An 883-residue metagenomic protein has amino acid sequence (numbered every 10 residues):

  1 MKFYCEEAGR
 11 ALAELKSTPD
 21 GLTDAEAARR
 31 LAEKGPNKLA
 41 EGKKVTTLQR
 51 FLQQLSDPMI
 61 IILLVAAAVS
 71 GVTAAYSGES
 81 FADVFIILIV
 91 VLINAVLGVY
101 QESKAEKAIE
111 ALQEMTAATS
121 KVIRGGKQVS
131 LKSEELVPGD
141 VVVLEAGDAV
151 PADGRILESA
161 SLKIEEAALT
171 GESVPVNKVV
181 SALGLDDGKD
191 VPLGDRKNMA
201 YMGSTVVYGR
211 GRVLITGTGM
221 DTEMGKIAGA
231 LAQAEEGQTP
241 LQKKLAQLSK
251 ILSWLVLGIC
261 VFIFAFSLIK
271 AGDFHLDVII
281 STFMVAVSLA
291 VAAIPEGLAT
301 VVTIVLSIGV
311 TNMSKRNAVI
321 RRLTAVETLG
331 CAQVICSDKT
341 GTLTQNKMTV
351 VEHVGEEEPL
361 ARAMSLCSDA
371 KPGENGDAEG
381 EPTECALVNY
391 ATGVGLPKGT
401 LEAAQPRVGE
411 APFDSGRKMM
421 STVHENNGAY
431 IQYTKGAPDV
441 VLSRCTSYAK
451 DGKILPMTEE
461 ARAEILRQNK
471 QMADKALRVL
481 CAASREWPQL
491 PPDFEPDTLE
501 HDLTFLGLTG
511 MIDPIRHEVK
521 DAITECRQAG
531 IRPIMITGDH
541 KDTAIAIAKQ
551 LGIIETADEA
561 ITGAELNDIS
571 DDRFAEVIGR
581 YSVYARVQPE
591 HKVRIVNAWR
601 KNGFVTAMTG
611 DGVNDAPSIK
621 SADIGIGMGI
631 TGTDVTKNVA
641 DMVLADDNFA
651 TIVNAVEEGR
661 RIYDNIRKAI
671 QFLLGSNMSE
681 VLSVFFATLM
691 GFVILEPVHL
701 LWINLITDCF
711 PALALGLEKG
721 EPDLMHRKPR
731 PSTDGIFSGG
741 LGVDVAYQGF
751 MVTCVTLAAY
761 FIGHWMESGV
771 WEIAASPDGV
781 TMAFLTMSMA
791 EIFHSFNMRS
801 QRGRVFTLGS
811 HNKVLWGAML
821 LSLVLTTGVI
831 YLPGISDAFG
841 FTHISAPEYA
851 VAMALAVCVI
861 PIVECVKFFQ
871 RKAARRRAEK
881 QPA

Functional and structural regions predicted by a protein language model:
M1-P729, D734-F737, F750, H764-W765 (+3 more regions): Conserved cytosolic headpiece of P-type ATPases
A82, A775-M782: Membrane-interface starts of transmembrane alpha-helices
S679-E680, D744-T756: Core segments of transmembrane alpha-helices that mediate helix-helix packing or line hydrophobic substrate/ligand
T707, T753, V780-S795: Generic alpha-helical transmembrane segments
G739, V743: HAD-like small-molecule phosphatases
Y760-F761, M766, A775: Long hydrophobic segments that form regular secondary structure
M798: A C-terminal functional module that forms or caps the active site or interfaces directly with catalytic machinery
